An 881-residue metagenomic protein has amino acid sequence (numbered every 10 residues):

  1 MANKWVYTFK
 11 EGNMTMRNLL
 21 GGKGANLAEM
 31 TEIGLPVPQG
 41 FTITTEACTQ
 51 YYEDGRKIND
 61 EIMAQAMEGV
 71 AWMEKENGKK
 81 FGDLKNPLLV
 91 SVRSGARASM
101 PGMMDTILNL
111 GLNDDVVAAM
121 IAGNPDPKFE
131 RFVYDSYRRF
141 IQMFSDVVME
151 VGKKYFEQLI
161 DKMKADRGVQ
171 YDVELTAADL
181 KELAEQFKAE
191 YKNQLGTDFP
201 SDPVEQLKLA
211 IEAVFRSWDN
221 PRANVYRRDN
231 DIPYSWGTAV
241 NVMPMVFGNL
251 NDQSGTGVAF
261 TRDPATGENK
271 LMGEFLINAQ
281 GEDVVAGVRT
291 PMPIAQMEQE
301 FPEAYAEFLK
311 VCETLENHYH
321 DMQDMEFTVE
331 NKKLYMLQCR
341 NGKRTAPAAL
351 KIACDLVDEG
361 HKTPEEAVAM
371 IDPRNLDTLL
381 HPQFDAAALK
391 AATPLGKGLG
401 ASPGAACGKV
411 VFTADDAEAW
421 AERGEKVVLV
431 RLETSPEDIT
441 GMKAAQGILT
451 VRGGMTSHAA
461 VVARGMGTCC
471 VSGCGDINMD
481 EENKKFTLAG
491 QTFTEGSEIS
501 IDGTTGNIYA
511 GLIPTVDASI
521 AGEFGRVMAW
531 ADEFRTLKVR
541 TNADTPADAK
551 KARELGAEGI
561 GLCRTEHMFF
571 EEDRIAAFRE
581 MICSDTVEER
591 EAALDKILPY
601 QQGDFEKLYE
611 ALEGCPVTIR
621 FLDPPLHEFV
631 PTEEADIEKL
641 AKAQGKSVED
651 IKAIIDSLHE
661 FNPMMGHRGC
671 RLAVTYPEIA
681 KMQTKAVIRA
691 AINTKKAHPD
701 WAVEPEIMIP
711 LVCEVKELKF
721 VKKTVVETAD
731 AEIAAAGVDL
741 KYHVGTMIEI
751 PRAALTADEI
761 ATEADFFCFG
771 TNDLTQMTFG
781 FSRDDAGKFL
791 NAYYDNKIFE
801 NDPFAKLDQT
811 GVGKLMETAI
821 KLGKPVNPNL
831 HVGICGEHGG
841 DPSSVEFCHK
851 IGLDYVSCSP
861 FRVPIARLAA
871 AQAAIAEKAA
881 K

Functional and structural regions predicted by a protein language model:
M1-A392, A419, E425-V428, S435-T440 (+11 more regions): Nucleotide/phosphate-binding sheet-loop regions of phosphoryl- and nucleotidyl-transfer enzymes
N13-M16, S402-A444, V812-P828: C-terminal accessory/binding modules appended to enzymatic or scaffolding proteins
F41, V451-G453, S472-G475, C563 (+2 more regions): Short beta->alpha connector loops at strand-helix junctions that form conserved, small/polar/Pro-enriched
M67, D229-I232, V368-W420, E425-V427 (+4 more regions): Long, charged amphipathic helices and adjacent flexible linkers at domain junctions
R93, I520, W530-K881: Conserved alpha/beta-domain cores
N241, V411, V428-V430, L449 (+3 more regions): Structural motif
K333-Y335, L432-K443, G447, M455-V461 (+6 more regions): Glycine-rich phosphate/ribose-binding loops and adjacent secondary-structure elements that form binding surfaces
